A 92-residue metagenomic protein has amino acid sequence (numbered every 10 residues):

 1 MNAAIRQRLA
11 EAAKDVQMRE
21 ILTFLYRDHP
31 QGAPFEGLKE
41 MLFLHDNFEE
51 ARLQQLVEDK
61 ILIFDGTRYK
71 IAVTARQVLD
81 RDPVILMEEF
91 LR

Functional and structural regions predicted by a protein language model:
M1-L22: Short alpha-helical segments that sit at the start of domains
A12, Y26-Q31: Short helix-capping/hinge SLiMs at alpha-helix to coil transitions
Q17, H29-P30, D46, K60-I61: Short alpha-helix boundary/capping elements
I21, Q31-M41: Short acidic, hydrophobic short linear motifs in intrinsically disordered regions
F43-E58: Short amphipathic alpha-helical interaction segments
V57-R68: A short, conserved structural fragment
T67-R76: Minor-groove-contacting beta-hairpin "wing" of winged helix-turn-helix DNA-binding domains
A75-R92: Short, amphipathic alpha-helical interaction segments positioned at domain boundaries
